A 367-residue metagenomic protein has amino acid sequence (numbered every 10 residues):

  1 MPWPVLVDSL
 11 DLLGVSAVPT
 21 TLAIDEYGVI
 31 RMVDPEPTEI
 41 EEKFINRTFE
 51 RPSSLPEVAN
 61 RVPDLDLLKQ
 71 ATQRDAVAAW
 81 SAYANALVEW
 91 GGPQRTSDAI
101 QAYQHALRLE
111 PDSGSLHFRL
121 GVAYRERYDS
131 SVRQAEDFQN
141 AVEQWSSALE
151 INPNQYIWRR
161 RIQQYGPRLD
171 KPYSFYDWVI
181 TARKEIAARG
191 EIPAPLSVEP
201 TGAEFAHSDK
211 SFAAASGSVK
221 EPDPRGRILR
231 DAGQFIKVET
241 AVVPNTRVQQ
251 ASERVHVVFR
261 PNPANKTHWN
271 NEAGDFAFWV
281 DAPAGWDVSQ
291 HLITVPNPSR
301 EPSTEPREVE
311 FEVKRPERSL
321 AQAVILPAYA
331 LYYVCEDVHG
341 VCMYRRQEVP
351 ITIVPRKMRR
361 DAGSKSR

Functional and structural regions predicted by a protein language model:
M1-E26: Short, internal strand/loop/helix patches that form the active-site neighborhood or redox-interaction surface
E26-D98: Thiol-/selenol-based redox modules, centered on thioredoxin-like and closely related oxidoreductase domains
S54, R127-R133, Q164-P193: Alpha-helical linker/edge segments of TPR/alpha-solenoid repeat scaffolds and analogous pre-/post-domain helices
R74, E110-P111, E150-P153: Short coil turns that delineate tetratricopeptide repeat
V77, G114-S115, Y156-I157: Helix-start (N-cap) detector for alpha-helical repeat units in TPR-like alpha-solenoids, especially tetratricopeptide
A86-P93, G121, E126-A135, Q163 (+1 more regions): Short coil/turn linking the two alpha-helices of tandem helical-hairpin repeats
A213-R367: Extracellular/lumen-exposed scaffold segments
